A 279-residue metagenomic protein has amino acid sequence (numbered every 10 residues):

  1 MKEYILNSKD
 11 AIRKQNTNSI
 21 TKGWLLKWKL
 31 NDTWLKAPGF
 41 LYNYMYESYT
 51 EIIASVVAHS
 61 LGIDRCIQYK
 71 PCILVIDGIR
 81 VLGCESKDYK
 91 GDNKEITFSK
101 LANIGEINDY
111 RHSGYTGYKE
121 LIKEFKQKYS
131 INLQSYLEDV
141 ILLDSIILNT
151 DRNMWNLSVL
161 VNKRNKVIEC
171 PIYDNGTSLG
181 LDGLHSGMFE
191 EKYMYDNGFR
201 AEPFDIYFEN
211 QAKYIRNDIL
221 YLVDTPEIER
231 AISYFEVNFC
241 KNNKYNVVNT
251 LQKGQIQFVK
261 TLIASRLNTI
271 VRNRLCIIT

Functional and structural regions predicted by a protein language model:
M1-G105: Conserved ATP-binding subdomain of kinase catalytic cores across diverse folds
D10-A11, K27, Y118-I131, L184-M188 (+1 more regions): A short, terminal or domain-edge coil/loop segment
E47, E51, Y136, T150-N153 (+1 more regions): Active-site-proximal structural scaffolding
I52-S60, S135-L143, T261, S265: A broad, structural surface signal
H59, N162-T279: C-terminal catalytic region of ATP-dependent kinase domains
Q68-D77, N153-K163, C276-T279: Short alpha-helical "patches" and their helix-cap loops
K87-I141, K163, N249-K253, T269: ATP-dependent phospho-/nucleotidyl transfer catalytic cores
G117-L184: Conserved kinase catalytic-core segment
